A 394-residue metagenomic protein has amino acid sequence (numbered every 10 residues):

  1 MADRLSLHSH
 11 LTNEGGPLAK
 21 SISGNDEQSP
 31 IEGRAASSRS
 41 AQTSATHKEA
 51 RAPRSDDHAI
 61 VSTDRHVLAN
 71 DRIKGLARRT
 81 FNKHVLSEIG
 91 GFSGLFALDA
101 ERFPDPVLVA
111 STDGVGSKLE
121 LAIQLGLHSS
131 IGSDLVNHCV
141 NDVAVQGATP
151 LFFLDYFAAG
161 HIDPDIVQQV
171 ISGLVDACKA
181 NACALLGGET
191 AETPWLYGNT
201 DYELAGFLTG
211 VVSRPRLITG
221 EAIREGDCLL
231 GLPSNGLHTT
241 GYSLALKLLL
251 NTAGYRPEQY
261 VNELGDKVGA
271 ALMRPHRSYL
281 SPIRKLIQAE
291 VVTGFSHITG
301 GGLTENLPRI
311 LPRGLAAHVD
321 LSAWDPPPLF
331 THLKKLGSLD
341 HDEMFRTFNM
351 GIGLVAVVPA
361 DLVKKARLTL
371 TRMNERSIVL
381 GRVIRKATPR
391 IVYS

Functional and structural regions predicted by a protein language model:
A2-H10, A19-S23, E32, R39 (+6 more regions): Glycine-/charge-enriched secondary-structure boundary and capping motifs
A2-R39, T43-L127, V175-A184, G231 (+3 more regions): Extreme N-terminal cap/leader segments of soluble proteins
G75-N235: Glycine-rich phosphate/pyrophosphate-binding loop regions near the starts of catalytic domains
A100-E101, G114-G116, T209-S213, N235-L237 (+4 more regions): Short, glycine-/Ser/Thr-/acidic-enriched flexible segments
T112, E203, R216-L264, V268 (+1 more regions): Short, acidic (Asp/Glu-rich) active-site segment that either coordinates a divalent metal cofactor
